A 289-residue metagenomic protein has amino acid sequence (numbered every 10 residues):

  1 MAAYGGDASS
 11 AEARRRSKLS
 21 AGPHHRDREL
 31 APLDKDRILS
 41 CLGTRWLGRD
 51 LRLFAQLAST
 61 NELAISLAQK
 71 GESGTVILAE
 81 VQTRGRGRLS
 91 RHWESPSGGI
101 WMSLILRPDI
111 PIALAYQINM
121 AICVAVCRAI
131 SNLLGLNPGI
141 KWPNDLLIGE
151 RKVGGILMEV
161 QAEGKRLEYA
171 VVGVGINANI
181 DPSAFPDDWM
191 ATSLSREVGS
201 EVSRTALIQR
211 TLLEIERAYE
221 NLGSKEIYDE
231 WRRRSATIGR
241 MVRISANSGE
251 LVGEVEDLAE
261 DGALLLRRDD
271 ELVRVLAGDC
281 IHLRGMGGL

Functional and structural regions predicted by a protein language model:
A2-G5, E12-N132, G154, V202: N-terminal lobe of the biotin/lipoate ligase/transferase fold
A3-G5, R14-E29, W46-L47, I112 (+3 more regions): Long, positively charged amphipathic alpha-helical accessory segments at protein N-termini or as interdomain linkers
T75, N137-K141: A short coil-to-beta-strand element that immediately follows conserved catalytic motifs
Q82-R84, W142, V172: Short conserved micro-motifs on helix faces and helix-strand junctions that flank and scaffold key functional residues
D145: Conserved active-site carboxylates
